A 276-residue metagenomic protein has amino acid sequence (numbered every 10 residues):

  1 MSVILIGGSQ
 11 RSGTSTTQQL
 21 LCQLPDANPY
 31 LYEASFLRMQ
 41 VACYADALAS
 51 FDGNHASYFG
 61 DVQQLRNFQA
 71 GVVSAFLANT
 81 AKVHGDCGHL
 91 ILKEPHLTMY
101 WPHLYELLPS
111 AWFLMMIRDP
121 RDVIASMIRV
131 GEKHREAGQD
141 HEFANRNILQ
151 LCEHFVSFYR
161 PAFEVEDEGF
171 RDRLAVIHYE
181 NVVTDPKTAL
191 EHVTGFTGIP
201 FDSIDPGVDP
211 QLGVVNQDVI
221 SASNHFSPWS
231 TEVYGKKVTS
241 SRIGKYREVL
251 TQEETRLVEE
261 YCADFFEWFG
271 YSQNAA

Functional and structural regions predicted by a protein language model:
M1-L5, I128-G131, Y159-D167, G195 (+1 more regions): PAPS-dependent sulfotransferases, especially Golgi type II membrane carbohydrate sulfotransferases
M1-S74: PAPS-dependent sulfotransferase catalytic core
I6-G8, L31, I91-K93, M115 (+2 more regions): Short beta-strand segments
R11-S12, A34-F36, H96-M99, D119-V123 (+3 more regions): Short, solvent-exposed loop/turn segments at secondary-structure junctions
G13-A27, L104-L108, D119, V176-S203 (+2 more regions): PAPS/PAP-binding and catalytic site of the sulfotransferase fold
N67-T80, R121-I199, S227: PAPS-dependent sulfotransferase catalytic domain
Q69-Y100: Glycine-rich phosphate-binding loop used to anchor ATP phosphates in small-molecule kinases, encompassing both
K93-E94, L104-R129: Conserved phosphate-donor/acceptor-positioning beta-strand/loop module used by diverse small-molecule
